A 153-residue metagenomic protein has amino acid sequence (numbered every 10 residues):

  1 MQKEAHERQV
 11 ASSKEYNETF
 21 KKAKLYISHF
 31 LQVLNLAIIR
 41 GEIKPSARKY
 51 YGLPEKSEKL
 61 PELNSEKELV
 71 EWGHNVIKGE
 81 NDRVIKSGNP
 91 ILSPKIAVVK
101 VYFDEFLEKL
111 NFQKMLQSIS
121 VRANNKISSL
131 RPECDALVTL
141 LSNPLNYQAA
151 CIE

Functional and structural regions predicted by a protein language model:
M1-E153: Basic/polar low-complexity intrinsically disordered segments
